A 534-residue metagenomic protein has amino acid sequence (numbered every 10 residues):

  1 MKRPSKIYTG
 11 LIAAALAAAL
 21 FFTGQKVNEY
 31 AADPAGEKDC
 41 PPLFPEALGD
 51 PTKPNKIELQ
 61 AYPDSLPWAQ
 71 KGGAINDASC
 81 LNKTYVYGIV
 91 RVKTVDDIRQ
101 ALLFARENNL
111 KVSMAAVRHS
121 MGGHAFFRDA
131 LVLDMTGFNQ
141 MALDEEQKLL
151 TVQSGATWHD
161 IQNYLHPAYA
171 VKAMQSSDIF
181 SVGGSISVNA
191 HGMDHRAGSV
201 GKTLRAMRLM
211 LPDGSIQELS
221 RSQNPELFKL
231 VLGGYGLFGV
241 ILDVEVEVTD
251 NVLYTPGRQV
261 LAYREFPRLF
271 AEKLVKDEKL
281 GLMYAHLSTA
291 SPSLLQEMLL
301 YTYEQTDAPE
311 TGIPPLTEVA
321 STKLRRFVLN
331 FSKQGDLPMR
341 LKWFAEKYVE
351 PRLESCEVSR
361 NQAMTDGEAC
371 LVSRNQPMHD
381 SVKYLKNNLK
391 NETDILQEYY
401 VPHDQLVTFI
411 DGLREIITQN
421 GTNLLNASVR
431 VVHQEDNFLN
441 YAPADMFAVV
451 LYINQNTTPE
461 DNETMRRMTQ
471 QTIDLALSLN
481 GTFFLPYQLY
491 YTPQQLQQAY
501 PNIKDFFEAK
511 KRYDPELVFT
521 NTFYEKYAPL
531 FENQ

Functional and structural regions predicted by a protein language model:
M1-A14: N-terminal Sec-pathway targeting helices
A19-F22, V27-A31, R205-T408, G412-E415 (+1 more regions): C-terminal substrate-binding/cap subdomain adjacent to the FAD-binding core in PCMH-type and related FAD-linked
K26-F44: Ser/Thr/Pro/Gly-rich low-complexity linker/stalk segments immediately outside membranes or between
V27, R360-N361, L371-Q498: Substrate-recognition/cap regions that form aromatic- and gly/pro-loop-enriched pockets for small-molecule ligands
L81-Q175, N189-D194, V429: Glycine-rich N-terminal segment of FAD-binding domains in flavoprotein oxidoreductases, spanning the beta-loop-helix
G122-A142, H195-G214, V240-E247, A448: Structural signature of FAD isoalloxazine-binding scaffolds in flavoprotein oxidoreductases
V382-Y384, L477-Q534: Activity-critical C-terminal alpha-helical subdomain
